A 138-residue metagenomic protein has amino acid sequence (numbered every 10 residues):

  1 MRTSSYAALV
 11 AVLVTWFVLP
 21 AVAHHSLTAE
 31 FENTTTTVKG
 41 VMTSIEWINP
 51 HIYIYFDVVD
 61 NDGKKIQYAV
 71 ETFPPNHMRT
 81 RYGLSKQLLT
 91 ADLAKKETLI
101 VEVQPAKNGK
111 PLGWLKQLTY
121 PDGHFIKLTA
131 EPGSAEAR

Functional and structural regions predicted by a protein language model:
M1-S5: Positively charged n-region of N-terminal signal peptides that target proteins for export
A7-P20: Bacterial N-terminal signal peptides
A21-T36, D92: Short boundary/loop segments of OB/S1/cold-shock single-stranded nucleic-acid-binding domains
G40-M42: Conserved hydrophobic positions within beta-strands
I48-V59: Short aromatic-glycine-enriched beta-strand elements
N61-P75: A short macromolecule-binding patch
R81-I100: Short nucleic-acid-contacting surface segments enriched for D/E, G, S/T with interspersed K/R
Q104-E131: OB-fold/S1-family single-stranded nucleic acid-binding modules
